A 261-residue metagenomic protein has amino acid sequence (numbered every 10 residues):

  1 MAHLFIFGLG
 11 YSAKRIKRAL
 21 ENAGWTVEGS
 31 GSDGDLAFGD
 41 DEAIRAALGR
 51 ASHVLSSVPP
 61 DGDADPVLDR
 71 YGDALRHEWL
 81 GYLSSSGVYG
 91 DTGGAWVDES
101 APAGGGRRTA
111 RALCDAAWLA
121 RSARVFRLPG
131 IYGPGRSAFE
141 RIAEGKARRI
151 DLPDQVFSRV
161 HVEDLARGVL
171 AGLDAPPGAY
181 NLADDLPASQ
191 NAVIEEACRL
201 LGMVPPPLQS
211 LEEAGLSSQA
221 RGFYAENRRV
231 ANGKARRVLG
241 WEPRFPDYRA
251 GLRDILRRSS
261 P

Functional and structural regions predicted by a protein language model:
A13-K14: N-terminal Rossmann-fold NAD(P) dinucleotide-binding loop
D33-D73: NAD(P)H-binding glycine-rich loop region in Rossmannoid oxidoreductase-like domains and their noncatalytic homologs
R70-G106: Conserved Rossmann-fold NAD(P)-dependent oxidoreductase catalytic core, especially the SDR/UDP-sugar
P102-R127: Active-site Tyr-X1-5-Lys
G133-R141, I150-A171, G178: Substrate-positioning beta->alpha
A166-A220: Mid/C-terminal beta-alpha module of Rossmann-like enzyme folds, strongest in SDR-family dehydrogenases/epimerases
E195, A214-E242: Conserved C-terminal active-site "lid" loop/helix of NAD(P)H-dependent oxidoreductases that clamps the redox cofactor
P246-P261: Amphipathic terminal alpha-helices
